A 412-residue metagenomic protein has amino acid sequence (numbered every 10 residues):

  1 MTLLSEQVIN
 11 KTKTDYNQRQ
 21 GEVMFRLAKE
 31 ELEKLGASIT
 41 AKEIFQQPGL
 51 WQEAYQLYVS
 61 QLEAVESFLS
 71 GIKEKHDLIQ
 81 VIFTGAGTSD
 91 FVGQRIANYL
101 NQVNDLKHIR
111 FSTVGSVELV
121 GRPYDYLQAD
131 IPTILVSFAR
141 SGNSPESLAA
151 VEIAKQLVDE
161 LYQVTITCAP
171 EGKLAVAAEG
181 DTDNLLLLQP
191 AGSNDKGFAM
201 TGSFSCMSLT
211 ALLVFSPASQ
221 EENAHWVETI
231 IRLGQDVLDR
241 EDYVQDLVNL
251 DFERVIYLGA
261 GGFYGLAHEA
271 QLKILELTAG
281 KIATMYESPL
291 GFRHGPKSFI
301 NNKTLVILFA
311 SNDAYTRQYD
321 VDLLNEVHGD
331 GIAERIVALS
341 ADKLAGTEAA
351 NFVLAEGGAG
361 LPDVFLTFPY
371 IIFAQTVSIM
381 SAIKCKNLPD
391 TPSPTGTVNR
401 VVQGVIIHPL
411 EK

Functional and structural regions predicted by a protein language model:
T2-A41, P48-E53, E179-D183, L305-V306 (+1 more regions): Phosphate-moiety recognition in structured ligand-binding domains
K29, E33, T40-E43, G85 (+7 more regions): Generic alpha-helical structural element
A37-T40, Q46, F83-Y99, G261 (+2 more regions): Conserved phosphate/anionic-ligand binding catalytic regions in large, soluble enzymes, centered on
K42-E43, A54-G71, H76-D77, E179-I307 (+1 more regions): Active-site phosphate/pyrophosphate-binding segments
E43, L50-E53, Y99, I153: Residue-level detector of alpha-helical secondary structure
G49-E63, L106-V114: Short coil-to-helix leader/linker segments, especially the first N-terminal amphipathic alpha-helix with its helix
K75-E228, F309-E348, V353-G357: Glycine-rich phosphate-binding loops that contact phosphosugars or nucleotide phosphates
